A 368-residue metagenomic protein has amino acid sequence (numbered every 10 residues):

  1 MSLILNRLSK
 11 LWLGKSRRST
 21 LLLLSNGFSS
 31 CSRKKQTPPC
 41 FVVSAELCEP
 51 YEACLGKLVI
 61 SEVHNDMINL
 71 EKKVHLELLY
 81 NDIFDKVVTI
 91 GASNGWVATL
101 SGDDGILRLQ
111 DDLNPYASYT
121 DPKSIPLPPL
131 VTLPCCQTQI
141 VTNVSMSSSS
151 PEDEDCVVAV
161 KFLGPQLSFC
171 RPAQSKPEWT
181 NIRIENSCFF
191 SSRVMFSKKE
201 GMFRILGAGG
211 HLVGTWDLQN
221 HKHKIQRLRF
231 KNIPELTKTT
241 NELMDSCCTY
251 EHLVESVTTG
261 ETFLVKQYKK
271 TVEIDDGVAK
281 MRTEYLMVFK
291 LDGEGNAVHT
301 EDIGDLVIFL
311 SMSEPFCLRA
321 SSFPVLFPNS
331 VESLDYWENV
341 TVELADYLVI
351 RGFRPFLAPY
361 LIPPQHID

Functional and structural regions predicted by a protein language model:
S2-N94, A98-I106, P115: A non-catalytic, helix-rich entry segment at domain boundaries
S2-R7, A53-L70, H75-I83, G91 (+1 more regions): C-terminal closing repeat unit and adjoining cap/tail of repeat-based domains
R18, C40-V42, C188-S191, F230 (+1 more regions): A broad structural signal for short, well-ordered beta-strand segments within beta-sheet-rich domains
K34-P39, E62-M67, T89-W96, S147-C156 (+8 more regions): Short, solvent-exposed coil/turn segments at beta-strand boundaries
P39-F41, G95-V97, K123-L127, R354 (+1 more regions): Tryptophan-centric aromatic hotspots in well-structured domains and transmembrane helices
S44, S61, E77-L79, Q110 (+7 more regions): A structural detector for beta-sheet-dominated domains
Y51, S149-P151, K161, M244 (+2 more regions): Sterically constrained small-residue positions within well-ordered secondary structures of folded domains
F84-I274: A sequence/structural signal of beta-propeller blade repeats
